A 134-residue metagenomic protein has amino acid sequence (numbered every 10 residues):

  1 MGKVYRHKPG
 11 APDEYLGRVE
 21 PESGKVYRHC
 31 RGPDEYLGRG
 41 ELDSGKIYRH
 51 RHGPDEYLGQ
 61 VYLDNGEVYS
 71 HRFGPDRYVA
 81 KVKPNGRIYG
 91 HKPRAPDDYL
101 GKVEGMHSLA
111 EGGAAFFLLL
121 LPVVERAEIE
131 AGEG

Functional and structural regions predicted by a protein language model:
M1-G24, C30, S44, R51-G134: Long terminal segments
